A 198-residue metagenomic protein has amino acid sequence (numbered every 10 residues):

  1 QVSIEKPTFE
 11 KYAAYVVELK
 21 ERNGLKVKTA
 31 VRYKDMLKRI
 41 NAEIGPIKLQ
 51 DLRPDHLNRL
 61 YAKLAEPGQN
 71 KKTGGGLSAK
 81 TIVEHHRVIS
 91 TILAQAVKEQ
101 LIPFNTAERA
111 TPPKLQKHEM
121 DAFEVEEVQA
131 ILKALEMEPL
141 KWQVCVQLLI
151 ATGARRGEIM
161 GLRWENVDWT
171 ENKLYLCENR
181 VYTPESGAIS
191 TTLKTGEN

Functional and structural regions predicted by a protein language model:
Q1-I4, K117-H118, L193-N198: Short, intrinsically disordered, charge-balanced linker/junction segments flanking boundaries in proteins
Q1-R59: N-terminal DNA-binding module of tyrosine recombinases/phage integrases
Y12, R32, M36, H56 (+4 more regions): Charged catalytic carboxylate motif
V31, S90, M160-G161: Short, surface-exposed helix/turn micro-motifs that flank interaction/cofactor sites
M36-R39, I47-D55, R59, E66-R109 (+1 more regions): N-terminal DNA-binding recognition helix of tyrosine site-specific recombinases/integrases
R59-K72, K133, C177-P184: Short regulatory "switch" loops immediately downstream of catalytic or recognition motifs within protein catalytic
G75-A79, V83-H85, K98, I102-L162 (+3 more regions): Basic, Lys/Arg- and aromatic-enriched nucleic-acid-binding interface segment
Y175, P184-E185, T191-N198: C-terminal catalytic core of Y-nucleophile DNA break-rejoin enzymes
